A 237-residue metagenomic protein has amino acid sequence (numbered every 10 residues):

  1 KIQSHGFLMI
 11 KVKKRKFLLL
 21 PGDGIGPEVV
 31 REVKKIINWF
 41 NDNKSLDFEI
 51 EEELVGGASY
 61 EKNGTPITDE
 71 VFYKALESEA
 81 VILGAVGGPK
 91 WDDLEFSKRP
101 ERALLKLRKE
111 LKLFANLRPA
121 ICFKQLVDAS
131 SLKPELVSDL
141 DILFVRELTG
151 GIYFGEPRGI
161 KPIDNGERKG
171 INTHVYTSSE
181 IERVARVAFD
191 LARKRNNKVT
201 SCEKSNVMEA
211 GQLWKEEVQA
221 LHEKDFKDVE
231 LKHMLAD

Functional and structural regions predicted by a protein language model:
K1-L8: N-terminal amphipathic/basic-hydrophobic helices that include classical n-h-c signal peptides and signal-anchor
V12-F17: Extreme N-terminal starter segment of soluble prokaryotic enzymes
L18-K35, W39-N43, D164-A236: Glycine-rich phosphate/diphosphate-binding loop of Rossmann-like nucleotide-binding domains
S45-D69: N-terminal beta-loop-helix "entrance" segment that forms/cooperates in small-molecule cofactor or anionic ligand
D47-E49, N116, E230-K232: Conserved beta-strand segments of alpha/beta enzyme cores
G56, Q125, M234-D237: Short acidic loop-to-helix transition motifs that present clustered carboxylates
A58, K90, V207-E209: Short, active-site-adjacent cap segments at secondary-structure transitions
E61-I171: N-terminal glycine-rich phosphate/adenylate-binding segment common to multiple enzyme folds
